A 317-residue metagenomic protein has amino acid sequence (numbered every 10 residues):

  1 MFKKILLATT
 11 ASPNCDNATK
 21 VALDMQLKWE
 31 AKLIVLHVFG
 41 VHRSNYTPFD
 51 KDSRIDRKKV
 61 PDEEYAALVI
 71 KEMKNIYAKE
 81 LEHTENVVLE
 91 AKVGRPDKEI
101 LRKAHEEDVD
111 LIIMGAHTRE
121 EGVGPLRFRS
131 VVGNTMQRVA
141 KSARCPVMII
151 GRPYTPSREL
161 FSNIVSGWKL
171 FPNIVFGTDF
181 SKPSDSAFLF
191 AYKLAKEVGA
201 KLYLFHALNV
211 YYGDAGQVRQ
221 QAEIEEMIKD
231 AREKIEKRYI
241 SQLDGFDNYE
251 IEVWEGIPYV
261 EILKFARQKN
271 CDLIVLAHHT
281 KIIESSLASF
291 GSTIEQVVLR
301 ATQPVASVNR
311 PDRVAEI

Functional and structural regions predicted by a protein language model:
M1-D56, S166-Q221, D244, N248 (+1 more regions): Small/aliphatic-rich secondary-structure junction motif
K4, D24, K28, R102-E159 (+1 more regions): Gly/Ser-rich helix-loop-strand patches that form or flank binding pockets for ribonucleotide-derived cofactors
I55-V69, Q221-A231: A short acidic, glycine-rich active-site loop that binds or catalyzes chemistry on phosphate/adenosine moieties
N86-E90, N248-I251: Rossmann-fold cofactor-recognition segment
E90-I100, V253-E261: Charged docking surfaces used in two-component/phosphorelay signaling
R158-W168: A short, basic/flexible loop-to-alpha-helix module at the beginning of a structural domain
A200-Q268: Structured core of small recognition/catalytic domains
